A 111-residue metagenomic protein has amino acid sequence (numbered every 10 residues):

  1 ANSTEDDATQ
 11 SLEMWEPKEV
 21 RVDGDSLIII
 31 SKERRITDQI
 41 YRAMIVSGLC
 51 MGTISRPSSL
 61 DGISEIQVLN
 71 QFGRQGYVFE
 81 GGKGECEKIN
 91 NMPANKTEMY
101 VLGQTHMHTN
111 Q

Functional and structural regions predicted by a protein language model:
A1-S3: Bacterial Sec-dependent signal peptides at the C-terminal "C-region" and cleavage site
E5-T37, S58-Q111: Polar/charged, Gly/Pro-rich intrinsically disordered segments
Q39-S59: Short, non-transmembrane amphipathic alpha-helical segments
